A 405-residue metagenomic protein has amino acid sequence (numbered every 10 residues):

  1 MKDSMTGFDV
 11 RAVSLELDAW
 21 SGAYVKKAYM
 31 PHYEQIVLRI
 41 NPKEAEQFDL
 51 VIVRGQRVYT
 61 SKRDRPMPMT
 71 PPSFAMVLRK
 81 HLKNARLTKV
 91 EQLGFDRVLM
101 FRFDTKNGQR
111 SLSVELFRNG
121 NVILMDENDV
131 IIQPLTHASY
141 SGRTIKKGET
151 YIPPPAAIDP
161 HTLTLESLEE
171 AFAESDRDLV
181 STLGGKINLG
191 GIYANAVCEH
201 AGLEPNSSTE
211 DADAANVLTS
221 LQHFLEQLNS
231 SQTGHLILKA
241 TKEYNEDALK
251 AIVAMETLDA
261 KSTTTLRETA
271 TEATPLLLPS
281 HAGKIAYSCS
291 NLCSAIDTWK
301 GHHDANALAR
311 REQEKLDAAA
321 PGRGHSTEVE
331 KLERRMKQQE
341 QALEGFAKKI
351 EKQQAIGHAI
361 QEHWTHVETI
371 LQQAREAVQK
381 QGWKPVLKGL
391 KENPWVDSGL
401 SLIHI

Functional and structural regions predicted by a protein language model:
M1-I403: Extended, highly charged segments
